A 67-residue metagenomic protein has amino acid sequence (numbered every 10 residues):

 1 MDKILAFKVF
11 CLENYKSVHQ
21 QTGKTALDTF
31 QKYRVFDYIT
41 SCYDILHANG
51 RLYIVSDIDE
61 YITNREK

Functional and structural regions predicted by a protein language model:
M1-K67: C-terminal alpha-helical interaction appendages
